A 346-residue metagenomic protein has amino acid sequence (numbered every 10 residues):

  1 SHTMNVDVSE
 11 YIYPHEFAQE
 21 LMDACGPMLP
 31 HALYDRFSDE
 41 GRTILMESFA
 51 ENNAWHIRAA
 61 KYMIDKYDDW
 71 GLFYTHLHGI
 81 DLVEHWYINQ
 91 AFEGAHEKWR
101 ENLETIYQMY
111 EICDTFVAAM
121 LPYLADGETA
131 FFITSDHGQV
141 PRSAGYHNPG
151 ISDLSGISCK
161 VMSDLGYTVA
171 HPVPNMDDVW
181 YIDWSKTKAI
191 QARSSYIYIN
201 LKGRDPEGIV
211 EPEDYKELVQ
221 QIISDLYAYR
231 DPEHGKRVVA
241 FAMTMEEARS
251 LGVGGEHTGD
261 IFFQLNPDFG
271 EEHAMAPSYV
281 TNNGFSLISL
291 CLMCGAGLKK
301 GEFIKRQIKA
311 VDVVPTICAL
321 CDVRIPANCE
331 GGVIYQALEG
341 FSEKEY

Functional and structural regions predicted by a protein language model:
S1-H96, S195-G208, D214-E217, Q221-K236: His/Asp/Glu-rich, glycine-adjacent segments that coordinate divalent cations and/or stabilize oxyanion chemistry on
S1-L21, G94-Y107, S152-P174: Acidic, His- and aromatic-enriched active-site or binding-groove loops in soluble protein domains that engage sugars
L72, H85-Y123: Extended hydrophobic/aromatic segments used for targeting, binding, or gating
I88-G94, Y146-V161, D214, G259: Short secondary-structure boundary/capping segments
Y110-G156, R237-E246, G254-G255, G259-P267 (+1 more regions): Metal-dependent active-site segment of extracytoplasmic phospho-/sulfohydrolases and closely related
A118, P122-R204, G340-Y346: Acidic/histidine-rich catalytic neighborhood
L165, A170-T316: Active-site neighborhoods of enzymes that stabilize oxyanions during catalysis
Q307, V313, C318, V323 (+1 more regions): Long, internal low-complexity/basic segments
